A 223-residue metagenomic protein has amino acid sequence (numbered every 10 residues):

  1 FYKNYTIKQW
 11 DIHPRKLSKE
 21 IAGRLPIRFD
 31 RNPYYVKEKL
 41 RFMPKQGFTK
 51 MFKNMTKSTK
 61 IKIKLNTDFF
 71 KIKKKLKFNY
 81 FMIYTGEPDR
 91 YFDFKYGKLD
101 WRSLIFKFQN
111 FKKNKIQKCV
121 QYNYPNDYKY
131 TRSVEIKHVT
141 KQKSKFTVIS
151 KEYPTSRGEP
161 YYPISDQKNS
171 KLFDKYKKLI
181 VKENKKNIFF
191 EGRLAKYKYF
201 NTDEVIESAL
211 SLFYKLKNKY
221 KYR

Functional and structural regions predicted by a protein language model:
F1-F81: Active-site/ligand-binding neighborhood in enzyme catalytic cores
K3, K50-K53, K57, D93 (+2 more regions): A broad, structural surface signal
E20-R28, Y96, N201-L212: Surface-exposed flexible segments
R41-F48, N123, K198-V205: Aromatic-acidic/polar surface patches that form glycan- and anion
T67-L179: Mid-domain catalytic core of redox enzymes that form a hydrophobic substrate pocket/lid adjacent to a catalytic redox
P163-R223: C-terminal catalytic lobe of FAD-dependent flavoproteins
